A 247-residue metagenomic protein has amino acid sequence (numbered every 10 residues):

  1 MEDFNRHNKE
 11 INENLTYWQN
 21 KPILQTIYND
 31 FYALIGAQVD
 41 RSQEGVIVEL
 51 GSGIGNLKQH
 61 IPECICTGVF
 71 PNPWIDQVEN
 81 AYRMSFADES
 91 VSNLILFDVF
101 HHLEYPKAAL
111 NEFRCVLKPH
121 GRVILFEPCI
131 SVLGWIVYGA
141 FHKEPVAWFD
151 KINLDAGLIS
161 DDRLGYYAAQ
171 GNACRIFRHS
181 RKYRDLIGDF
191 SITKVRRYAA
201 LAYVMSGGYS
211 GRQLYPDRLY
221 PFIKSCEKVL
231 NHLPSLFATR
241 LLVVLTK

Functional and structural regions predicted by a protein language model:
M1-D30: Class I SAM-dependent methyltransferase Rossmann-like catalytic core, especially the SAM/SAH-binding loop
I23-G45: Conserved alpha-helix/loop element of class I SAM-dependent methyltransferases that forms part of the SAM/SAH-binding
G45-M84, A108: Class I SAM-dependent methyltransferase SAM/SAH-binding core
Y82-L94: A short acidic, Gly/Pro-enriched loop at the edge of an enzyme's catalytic core that lines a small-molecule cofactor
K107-R122: A short glycine-rich, Lys/Arg-flanked "PGG" loop and its adjoining helix->strand segment in the class I
V123-S160: Conserved class I S-adenosyl-L-methionine
D162-R181: Acceptor-substrate binding/catalytic loop of class I
D185-K247: A C-terminal cap/extension of S-adenosyl-L-methionine-dependent methyltransferases that defines the acceptor-substrate
